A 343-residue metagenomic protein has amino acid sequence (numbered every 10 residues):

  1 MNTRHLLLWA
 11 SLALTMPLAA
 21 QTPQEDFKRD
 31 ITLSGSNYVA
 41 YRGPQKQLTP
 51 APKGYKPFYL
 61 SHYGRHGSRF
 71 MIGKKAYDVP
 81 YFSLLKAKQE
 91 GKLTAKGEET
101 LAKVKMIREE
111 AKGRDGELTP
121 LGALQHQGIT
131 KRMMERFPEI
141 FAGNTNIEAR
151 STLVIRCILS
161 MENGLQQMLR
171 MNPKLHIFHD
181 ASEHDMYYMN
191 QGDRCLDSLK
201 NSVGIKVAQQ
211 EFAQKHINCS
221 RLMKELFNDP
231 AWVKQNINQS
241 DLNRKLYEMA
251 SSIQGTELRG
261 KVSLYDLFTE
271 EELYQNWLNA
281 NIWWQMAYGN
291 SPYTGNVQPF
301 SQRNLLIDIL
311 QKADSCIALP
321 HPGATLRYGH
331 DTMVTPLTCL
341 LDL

Functional and structural regions predicted by a protein language model:
M1-P23: Bacterial Sec-dependent N-terminal signal peptides
Q21-E148, T152-A324, G329-L343: Signature for phosphate-centric chemistry
